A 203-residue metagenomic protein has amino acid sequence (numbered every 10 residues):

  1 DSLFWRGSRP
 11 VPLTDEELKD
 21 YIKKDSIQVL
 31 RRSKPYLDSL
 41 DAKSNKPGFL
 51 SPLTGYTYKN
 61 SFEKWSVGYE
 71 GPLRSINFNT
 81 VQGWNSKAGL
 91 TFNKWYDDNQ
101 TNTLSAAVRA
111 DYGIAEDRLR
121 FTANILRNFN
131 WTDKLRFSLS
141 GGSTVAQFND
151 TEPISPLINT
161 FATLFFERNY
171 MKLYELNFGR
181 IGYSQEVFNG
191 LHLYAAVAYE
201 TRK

Functional and structural regions predicted by a protein language model:
D1-A110, T151, N169, H192-Y194 (+1 more regions): Outer-membrane beta-barrel initiation region
T80-Q82, A115-D117, M171-E175: Short sequence motifs at beta-strands and strand-loop junctions characteristic of Gram-negative outer-membrane
W84-A88, L119-A123, N177-I181: Hydrophobic, lipid-facing positions within transmembrane beta-strands of outer-membrane proteins
K94-D98, F129-W131, Q185-N189: Outer-membrane beta-barrel strand-turn architecture
Y96-D98, I114-R118, S143-T151, N189 (+1 more regions): Gram-negative outer-membrane beta-barrel proteins
V108-Y112, A123-I125, F137-V145, A195-T201: Transmembrane beta-barrel strands of outer-membrane/channel proteins
W131-Q185: Outer-membrane beta-barrel translocator/channel fold
I181-K203: Aromatic- and glycine-enriched pocket-lining scaffold segments that form the walls of small-molecule binding clefts
